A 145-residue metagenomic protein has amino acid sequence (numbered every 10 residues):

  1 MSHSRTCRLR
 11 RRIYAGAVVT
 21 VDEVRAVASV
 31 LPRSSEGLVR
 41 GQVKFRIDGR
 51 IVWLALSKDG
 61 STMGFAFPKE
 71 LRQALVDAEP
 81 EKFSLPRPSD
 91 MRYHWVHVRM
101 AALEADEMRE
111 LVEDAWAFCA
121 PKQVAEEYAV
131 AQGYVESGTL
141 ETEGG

Functional and structural regions predicted by a protein language model:
S2-G145: Charge-dense, helix-prone N-terminal extensions
